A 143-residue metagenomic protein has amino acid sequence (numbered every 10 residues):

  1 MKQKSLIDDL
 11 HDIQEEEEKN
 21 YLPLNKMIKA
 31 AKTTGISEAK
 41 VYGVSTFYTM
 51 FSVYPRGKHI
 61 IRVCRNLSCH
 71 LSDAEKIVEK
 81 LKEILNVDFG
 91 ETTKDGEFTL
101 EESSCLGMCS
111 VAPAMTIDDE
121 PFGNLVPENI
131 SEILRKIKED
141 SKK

Functional and structural regions predicted by a protein language model:
M1-K143: Signature of N-terminal electron-transfer/Fe-S-associated modules in redox systems
